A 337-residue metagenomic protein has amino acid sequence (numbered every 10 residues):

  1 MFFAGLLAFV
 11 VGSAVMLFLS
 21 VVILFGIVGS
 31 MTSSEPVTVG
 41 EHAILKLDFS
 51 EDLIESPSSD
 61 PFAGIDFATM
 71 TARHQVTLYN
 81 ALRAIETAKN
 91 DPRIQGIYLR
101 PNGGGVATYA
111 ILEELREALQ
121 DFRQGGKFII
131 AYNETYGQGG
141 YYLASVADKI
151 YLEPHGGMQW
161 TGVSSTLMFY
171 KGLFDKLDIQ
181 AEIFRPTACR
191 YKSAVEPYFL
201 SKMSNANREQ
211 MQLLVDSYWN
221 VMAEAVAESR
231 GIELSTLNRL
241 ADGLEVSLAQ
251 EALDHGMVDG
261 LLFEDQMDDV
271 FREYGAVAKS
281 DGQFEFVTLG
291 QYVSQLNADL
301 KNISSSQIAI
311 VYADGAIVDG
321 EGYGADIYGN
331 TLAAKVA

Functional and structural regions predicted by a protein language model:
M1-E233, N238-D242, V246, R272-A337: Small-residue-centered hinge/linker elements
Y151-L152, V258-E264: Short acidic-hydrophobic, aromatic-tinged amphipathic segments that line or gate anion-handling sites
A252: Short, contiguous alpha-helical
